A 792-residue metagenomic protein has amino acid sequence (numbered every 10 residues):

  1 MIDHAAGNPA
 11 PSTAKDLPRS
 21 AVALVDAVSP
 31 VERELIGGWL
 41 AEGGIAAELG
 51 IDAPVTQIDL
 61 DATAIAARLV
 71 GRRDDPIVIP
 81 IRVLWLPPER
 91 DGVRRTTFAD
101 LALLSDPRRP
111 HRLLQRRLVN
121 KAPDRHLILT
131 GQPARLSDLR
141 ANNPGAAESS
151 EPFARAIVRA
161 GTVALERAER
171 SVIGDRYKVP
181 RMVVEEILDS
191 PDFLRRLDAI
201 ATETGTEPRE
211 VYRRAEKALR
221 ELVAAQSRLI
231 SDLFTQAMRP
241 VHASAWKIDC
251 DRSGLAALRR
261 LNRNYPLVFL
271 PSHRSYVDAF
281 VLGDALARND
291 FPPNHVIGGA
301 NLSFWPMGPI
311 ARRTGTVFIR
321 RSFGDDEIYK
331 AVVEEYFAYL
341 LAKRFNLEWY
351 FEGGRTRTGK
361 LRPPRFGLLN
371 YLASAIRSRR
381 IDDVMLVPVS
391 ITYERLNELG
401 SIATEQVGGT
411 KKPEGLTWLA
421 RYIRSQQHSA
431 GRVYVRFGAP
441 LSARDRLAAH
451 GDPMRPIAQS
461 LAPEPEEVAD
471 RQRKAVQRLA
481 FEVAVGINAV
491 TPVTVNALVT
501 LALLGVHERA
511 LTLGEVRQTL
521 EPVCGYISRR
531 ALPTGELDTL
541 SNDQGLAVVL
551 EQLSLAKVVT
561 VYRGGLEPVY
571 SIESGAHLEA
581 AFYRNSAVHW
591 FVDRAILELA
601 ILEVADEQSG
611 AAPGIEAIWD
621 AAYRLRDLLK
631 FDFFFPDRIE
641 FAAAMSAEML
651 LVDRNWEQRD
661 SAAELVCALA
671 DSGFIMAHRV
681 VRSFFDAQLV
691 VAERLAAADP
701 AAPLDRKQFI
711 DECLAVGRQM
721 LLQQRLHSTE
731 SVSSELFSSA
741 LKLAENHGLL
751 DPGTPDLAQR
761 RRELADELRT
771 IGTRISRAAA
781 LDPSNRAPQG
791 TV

Functional and structural regions predicted by a protein language model:
M1-V792: Membrane-interfacial terminal anchoring regions of lipid-handling membrane enzymes
